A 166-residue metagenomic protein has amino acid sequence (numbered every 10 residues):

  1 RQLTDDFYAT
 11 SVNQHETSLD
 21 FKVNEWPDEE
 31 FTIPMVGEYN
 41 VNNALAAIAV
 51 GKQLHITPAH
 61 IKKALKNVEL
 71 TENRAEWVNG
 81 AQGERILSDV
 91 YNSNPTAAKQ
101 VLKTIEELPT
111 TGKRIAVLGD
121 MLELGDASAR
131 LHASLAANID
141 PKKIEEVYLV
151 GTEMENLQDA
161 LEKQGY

Functional and structural regions predicted by a protein language model:
R1-Q2, G151-E155: Short, polar loop motifs at secondary-structure junctions
H15-T17, E25-I144: Nucleotide phosphate-binding/pyrophosphate-handling subdomain across enzymes that bind or process nucleotide phosphates
H60, N156-L157: Phosphate- and divalent-cation-binding pockets in alpha/beta enzyme and binding domains that engage nucleotide-derived
E146-L149: A short beta-strand/loop micro-motif in the catalytic core of glycosyltransferases that engages the nucleotide-sugar
L157-Y166: Short acidic, glycine/proline-enriched helix-loop-strand junctions
